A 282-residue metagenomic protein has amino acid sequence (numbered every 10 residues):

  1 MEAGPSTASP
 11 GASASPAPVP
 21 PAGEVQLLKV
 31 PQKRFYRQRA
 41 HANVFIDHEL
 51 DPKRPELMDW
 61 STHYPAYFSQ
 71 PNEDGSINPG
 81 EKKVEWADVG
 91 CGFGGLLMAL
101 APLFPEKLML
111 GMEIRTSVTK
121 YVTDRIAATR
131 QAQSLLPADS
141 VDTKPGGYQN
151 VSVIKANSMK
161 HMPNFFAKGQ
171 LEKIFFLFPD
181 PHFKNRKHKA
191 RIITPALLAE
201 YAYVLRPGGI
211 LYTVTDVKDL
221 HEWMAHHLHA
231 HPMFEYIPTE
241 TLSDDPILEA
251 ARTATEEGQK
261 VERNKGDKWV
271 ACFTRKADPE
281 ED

Functional and structural regions predicted by a protein language model:
M1-A87, G95-E106: S-adenosyl-L-methionine
G90: Conserved S-adenosyl-L-methionine
R115: Conserved SAM/SAH-binding beta-strand->alpha-helix loop
V122: Conserved SAM-binding loop
I126-K168: S-adenosyl-L-methionine
I193-P207: A short glycine-rich, Lys/Arg-flanked "PGG" loop and its adjoining helix->strand segment in the class I
P207-T215: Conserved beta-strand signature within the Rossmann-like core of class I S-adenosyl-L-methionine
M224-D282: Class I S-adenosyl-L-methionine
